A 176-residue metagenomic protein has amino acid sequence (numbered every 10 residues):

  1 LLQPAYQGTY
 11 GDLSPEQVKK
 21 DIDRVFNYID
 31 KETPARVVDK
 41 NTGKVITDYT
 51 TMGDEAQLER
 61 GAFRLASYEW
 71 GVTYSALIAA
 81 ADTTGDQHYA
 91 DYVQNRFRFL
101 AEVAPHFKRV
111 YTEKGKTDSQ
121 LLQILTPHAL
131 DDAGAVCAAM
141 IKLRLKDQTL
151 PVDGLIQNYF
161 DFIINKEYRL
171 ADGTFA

Functional and structural regions predicted by a protein language model:
L1-K116, L150-D153, Q157-N158, F162 (+2 more regions): Low-complexity, Ser/Thr/Pro/Gly-enriched N-terminal "stalk/linker" regions
W70, Q123-D147, V152, F160: Aromatic-rich carbohydrate-recognition surfaces in CAZymes
T117-L122: Flexible, solvent-exposed loop segments that connect beta-strands
G173-A176: Short, intrinsically disordered, charge-balanced linker/junction segments flanking boundaries in proteins
